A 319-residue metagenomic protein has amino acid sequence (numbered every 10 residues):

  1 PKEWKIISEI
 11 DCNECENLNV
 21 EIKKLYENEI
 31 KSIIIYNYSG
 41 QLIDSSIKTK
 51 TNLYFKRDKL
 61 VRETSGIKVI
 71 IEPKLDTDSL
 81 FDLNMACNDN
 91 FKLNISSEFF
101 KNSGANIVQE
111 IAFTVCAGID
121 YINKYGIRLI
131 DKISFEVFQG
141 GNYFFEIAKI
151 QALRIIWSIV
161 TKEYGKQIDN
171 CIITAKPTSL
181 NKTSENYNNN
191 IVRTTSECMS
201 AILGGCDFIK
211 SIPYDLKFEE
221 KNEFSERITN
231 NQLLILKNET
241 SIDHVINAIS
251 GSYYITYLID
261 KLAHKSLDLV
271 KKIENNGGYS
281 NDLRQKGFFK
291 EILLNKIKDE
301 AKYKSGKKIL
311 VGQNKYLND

Functional and structural regions predicted by a protein language model:
P1-E16, Y26, T195-E197, A301-D319: Non-catalytic terminal/interface segments that mediate subunit docking, oligomerization, and allosteric communication
P1-Y143, Y164, F208, I212: Catalytic alpha/beta active-site cores
E27, M85-D89, C116-I127, I155-K166 (+6 more regions): Generic secondary-structure signature for well-ordered alpha-helical cores
F91-I119, I202-S266, V270: Mobile "lid/hinge" segments at catalytic clefts and subdomain interfaces of large enzymes
S97, V137-Q139, A175-P177, I212-D215 (+3 more regions): Active-site proximal loops enriched in glycine and acidic residues that flank catalytic Cys/His/Asp and coordinate
N106-E110, G141-A152, S179-I191, E220-T229 (+2 more regions): Short glycine/threonine-rich loop-to-helix capping motif typified by GTGT followed within a few residues by an Asp-Pro
V115-G118, E136-T229: Glycine-rich anion/phosphate-binding loop at the beta-strand->alpha-helix junction
R227, N231-D319: Catalytic-core signal marking the mid-to-C-terminal active-site face
